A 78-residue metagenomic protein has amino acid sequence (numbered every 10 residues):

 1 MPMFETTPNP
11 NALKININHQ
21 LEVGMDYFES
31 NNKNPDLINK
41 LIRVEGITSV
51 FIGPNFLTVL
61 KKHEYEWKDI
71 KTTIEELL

Functional and structural regions predicted by a protein language model:
M1, P10, D36, V44-E45: Short beta-strand-initiation
M3-E5, T48-S49: Short, surface-exposed charged micro-motifs
E5-F28: Short glycine-/aliphatic-rich beta-strand segments at the starts of folded cytosolic domains
L13-N16, N55-K62: A generic structural motif
L21-E22, L57, Y65-W67: Short, surface-exposed beta-strand-loop junctions and turns on beta-sheet-rich folds
Y27-R43: Short amphipathic alpha-helix segments
I38-F56: Short acidic amphipathic segments
E64-L78: Charge-rich, low-aromatic oligomerization/scaffolding segments with amphipathic character
